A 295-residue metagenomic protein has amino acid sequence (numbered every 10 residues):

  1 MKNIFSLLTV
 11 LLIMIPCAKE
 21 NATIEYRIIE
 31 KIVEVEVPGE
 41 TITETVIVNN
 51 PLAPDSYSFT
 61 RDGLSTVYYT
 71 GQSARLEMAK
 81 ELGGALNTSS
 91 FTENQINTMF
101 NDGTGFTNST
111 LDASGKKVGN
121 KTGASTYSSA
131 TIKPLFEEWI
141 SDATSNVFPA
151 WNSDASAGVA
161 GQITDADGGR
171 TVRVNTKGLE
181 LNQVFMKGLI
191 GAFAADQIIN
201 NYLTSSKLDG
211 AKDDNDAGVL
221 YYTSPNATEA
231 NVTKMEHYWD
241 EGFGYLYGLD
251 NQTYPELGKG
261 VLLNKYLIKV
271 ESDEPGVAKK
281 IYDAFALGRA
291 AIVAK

Functional and structural regions predicted by a protein language model:
M1-I4, A18-K19: Positively charged n-region of N-terminal signal peptides that target proteins for export
I4-M14: Sec-dependent N-terminal signal peptides
F5-L7, T23, G242: Intrinsic disorder/low-complexity detector
I13-P16, L249: Hydrophobic alpha-helical elements and their junctions with loops/disorder across both membrane and soluble proteins
I15-Y57: Bacterial Sec-dependent N-terminal signal peptides
G39-K295: Mature extracytoplasmic or organellar-lumen-exposed domains after removal of signal/transit peptides
